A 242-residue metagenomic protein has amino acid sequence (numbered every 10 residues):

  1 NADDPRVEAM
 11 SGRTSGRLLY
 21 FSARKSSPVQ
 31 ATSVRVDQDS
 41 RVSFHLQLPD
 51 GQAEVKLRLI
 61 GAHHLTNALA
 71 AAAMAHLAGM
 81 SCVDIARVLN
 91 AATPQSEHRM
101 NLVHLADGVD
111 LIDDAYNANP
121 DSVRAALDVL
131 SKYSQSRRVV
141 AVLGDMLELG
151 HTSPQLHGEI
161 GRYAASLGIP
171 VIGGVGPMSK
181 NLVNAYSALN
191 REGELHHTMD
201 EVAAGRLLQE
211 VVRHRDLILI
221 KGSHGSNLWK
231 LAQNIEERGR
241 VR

Functional and structural regions predicted by a protein language model:
N1, A68, D113, V139-D145 (+2 more regions): Short beta-strands and strand-loop turn motifs
N1-D110, S136, R162-A165, I169-P170 (+1 more regions): Acidic, Mg2+-coordinating active-site environments of NTP-dependent enzymes
D3-P5, N117-A118, M146-L147, M178 (+2 more regions): Short glycine-rich anion-binding loops that position phosphate/pyrophosphate groups of nucleotides and phosphorylated
S96-H98, A115-N190, H197, V241-R242: Active-site beta-alpha connecting loops in nucleotide-dependent enzymes
E97-M100, L217, W229-Q233: ATP-dependent carboxylate/acyl-activation modules
E194-A204: Short acidic-hydrophobic, aromatic-tinged amphipathic segments that line or gate anion-handling sites
A204-V211: Short amphipathic alpha-helix with an adjacent loop that forms part of the alpha/beta core around
S223-R242: Glycine/aspartate-rich loop-and-adjacent alpha/beta segment that forms the canonical ThDP
